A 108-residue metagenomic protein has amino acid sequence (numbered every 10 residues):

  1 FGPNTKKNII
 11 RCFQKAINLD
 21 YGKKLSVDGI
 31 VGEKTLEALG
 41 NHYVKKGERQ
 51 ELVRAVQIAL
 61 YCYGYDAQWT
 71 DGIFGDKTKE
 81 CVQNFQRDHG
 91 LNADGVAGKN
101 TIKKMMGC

Functional and structural regions predicted by a protein language model:
F1-C108: Cell-envelope/ECM-targeting effectors and their regulatory/trafficking segments
